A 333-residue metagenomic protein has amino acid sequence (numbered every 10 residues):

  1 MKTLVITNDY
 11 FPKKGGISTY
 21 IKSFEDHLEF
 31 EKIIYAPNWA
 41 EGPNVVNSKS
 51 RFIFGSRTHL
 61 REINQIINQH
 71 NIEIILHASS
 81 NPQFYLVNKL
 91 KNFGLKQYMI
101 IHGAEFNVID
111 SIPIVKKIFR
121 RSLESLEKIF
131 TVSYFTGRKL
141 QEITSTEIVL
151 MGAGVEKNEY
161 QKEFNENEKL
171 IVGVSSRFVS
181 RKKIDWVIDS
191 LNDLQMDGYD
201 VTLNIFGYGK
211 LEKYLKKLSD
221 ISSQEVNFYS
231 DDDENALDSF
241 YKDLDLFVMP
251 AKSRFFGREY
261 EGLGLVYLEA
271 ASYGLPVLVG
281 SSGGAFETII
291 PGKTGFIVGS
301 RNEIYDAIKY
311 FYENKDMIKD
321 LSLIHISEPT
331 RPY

Functional and structural regions predicted by a protein language model:
I6, F164-K182, I188-N192, N204: Conserved donor-binding/catalytic core segment of Leloir-type glycosyltransferases
H77-Q83, I101: Short His-centered aromatic/hydrophobic patch
H102, E124-Y160: Donor nucleotide-sugar binding/catalytic pocket of nucleotide-sugar-dependent glycosyltransferases
K213-D238, L246: Nucleotide-activated donor-binding/catalytic signature segment of Leloir-type glycosyltransferases, i.e., the conserved
K242-Y260, L275: Acidic donor-binding loop of glycosyltransferase active sites
Y267, A271-S272, P276-V279, I289: Short hydrophobic beta-strand element within catalytic cores of glycosyltransferases and related nucleotide-activated
I290-N302, I308-D316: Conserved acidic donor-binding segment of nucleotide-sugar-dependent glycosyltransferases
I324-Y333: Single conserved hydrophobic/aromatic residue that forms the stacking wall/gate of nucleotide- or nucleobase-binding
